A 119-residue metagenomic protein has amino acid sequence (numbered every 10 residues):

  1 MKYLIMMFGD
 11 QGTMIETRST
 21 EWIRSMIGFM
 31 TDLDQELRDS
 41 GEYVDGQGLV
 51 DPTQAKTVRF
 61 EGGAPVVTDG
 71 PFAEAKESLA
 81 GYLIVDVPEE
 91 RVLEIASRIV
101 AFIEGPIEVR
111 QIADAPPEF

Functional and structural regions predicted by a protein language model:
M1-F119: Conserved, structured core segments of small domains
